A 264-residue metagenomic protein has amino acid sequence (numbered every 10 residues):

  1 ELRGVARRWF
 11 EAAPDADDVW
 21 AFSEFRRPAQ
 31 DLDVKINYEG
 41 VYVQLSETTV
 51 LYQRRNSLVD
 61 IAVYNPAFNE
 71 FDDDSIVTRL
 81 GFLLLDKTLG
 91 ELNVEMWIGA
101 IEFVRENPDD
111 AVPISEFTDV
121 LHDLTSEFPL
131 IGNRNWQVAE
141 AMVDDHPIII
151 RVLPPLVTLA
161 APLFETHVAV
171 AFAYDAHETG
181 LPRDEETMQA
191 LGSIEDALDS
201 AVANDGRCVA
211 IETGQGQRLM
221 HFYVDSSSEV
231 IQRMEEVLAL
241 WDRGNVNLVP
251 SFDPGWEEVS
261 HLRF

Functional and structural regions predicted by a protein language model:
L2-E195, A203-V209, G214, D225-Q232 (+2 more regions): Charge-rich, low-complexity segments
R218-F222: Short beta-strand->loop micro-motif that forms the acidic, two-metal-ion catalytic signature in nucleotide-processing
L238-N247: A common structural junction motif
P254: Glycan-association/targeting regions that enable binding to alpha-glucans and other polysaccharides
